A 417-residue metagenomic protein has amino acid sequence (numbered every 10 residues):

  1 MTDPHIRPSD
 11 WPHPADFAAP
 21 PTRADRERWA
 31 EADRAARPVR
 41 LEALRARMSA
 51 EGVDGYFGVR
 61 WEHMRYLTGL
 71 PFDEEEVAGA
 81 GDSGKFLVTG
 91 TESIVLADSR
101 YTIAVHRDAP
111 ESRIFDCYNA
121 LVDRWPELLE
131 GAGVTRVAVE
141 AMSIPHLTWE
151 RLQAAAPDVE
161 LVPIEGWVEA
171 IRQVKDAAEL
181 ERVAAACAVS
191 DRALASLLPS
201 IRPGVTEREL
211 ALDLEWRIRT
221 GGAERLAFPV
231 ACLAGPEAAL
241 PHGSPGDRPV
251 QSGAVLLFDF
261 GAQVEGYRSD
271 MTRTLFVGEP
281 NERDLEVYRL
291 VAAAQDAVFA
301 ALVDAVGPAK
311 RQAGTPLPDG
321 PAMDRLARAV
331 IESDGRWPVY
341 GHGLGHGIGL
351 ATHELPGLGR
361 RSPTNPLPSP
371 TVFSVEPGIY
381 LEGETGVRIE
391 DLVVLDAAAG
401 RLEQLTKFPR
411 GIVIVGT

Functional and structural regions predicted by a protein language model:
M1-T417: Active-site neighborhoods and metal-handling regions in enzymes and metal-associated proteins
